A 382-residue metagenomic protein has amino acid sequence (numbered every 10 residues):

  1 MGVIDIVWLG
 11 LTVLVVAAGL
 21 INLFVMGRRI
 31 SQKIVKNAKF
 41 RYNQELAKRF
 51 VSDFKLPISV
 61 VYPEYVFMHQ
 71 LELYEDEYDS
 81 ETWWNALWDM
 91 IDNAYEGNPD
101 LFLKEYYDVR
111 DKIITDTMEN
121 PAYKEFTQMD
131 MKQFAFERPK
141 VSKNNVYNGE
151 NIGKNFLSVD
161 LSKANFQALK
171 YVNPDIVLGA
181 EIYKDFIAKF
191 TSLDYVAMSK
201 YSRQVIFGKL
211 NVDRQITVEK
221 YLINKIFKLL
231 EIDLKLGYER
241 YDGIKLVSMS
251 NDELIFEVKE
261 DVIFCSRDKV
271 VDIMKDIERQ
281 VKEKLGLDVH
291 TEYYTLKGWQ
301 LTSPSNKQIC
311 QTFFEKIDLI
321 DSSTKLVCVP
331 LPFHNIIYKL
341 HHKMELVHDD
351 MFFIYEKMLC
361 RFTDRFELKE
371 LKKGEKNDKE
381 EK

Functional and structural regions predicted by a protein language model:
M1-V13: Feature marks short, highly hydrophobic, charge-poor N-terminal signal-anchor/signal peptide-like helices that anchor
V7, F24, K379-E380: Intrinsic disorder/low-complexity detector
L14-A17, N377: Positively charged, lysine/arginine-rich intrinsically disordered segments
A17-S31: Cytosolic-side junction of a single-pass transmembrane alpha-helix
Q32-K382: Conserved acidic
